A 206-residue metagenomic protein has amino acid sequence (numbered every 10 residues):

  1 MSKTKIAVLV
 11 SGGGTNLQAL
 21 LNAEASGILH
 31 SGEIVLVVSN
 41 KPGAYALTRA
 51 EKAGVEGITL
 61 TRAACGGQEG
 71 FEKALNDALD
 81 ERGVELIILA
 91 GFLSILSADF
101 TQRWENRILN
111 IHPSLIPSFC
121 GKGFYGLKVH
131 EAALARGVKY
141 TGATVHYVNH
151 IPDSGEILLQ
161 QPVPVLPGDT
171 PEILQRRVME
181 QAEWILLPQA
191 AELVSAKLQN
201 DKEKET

Functional and structural regions predicted by a protein language model:
M1-T206: One-carbon transfer enzymes
